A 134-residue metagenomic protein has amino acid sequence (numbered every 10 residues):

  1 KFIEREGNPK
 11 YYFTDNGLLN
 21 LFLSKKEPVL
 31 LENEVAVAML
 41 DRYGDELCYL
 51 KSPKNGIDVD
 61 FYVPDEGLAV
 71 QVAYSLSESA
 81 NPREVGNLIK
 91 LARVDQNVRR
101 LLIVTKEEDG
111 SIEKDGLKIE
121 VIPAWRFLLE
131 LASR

Functional and structural regions predicted by a protein language model:
K1-G67: Accessory nucleic acid-recognition modules appended to NTPase machines
V59, S79-N81, D109-K114: Short active-site-adjacent structural elements
P64-E78: Active-site ExK catalytic segment of metal-dependent nucleases
L76-N87: Active-site-adjacent loop/helix micro-motif of nuclease/hydrolase catalytic cores
I89-N97: Arginine/glycine-rich "motif VI" loop of SF2 helicases in the C-terminal RecA-like domain
R99-T105: Short, hydrophobic beta-strand segments that form beta-sheet elements in well-ordered domains
E107-R134: Domain-level recognition of nuclease-like catalytic cores that cleave nucleotide substrates
